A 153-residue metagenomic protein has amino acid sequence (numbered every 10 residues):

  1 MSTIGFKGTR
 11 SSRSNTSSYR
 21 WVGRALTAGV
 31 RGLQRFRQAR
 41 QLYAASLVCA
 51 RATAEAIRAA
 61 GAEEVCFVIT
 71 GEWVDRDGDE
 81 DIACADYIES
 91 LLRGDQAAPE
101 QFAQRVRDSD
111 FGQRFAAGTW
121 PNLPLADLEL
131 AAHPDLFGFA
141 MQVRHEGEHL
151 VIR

Functional and structural regions predicted by a protein language model:
I4-T27, R31, R35-Q41, D79-R153: Long, charged alpha-helical interface segments
G29-W73, E80, C84-E89: Acidic (Asp/Glu) carboxylate-rich active-site/surface patches
